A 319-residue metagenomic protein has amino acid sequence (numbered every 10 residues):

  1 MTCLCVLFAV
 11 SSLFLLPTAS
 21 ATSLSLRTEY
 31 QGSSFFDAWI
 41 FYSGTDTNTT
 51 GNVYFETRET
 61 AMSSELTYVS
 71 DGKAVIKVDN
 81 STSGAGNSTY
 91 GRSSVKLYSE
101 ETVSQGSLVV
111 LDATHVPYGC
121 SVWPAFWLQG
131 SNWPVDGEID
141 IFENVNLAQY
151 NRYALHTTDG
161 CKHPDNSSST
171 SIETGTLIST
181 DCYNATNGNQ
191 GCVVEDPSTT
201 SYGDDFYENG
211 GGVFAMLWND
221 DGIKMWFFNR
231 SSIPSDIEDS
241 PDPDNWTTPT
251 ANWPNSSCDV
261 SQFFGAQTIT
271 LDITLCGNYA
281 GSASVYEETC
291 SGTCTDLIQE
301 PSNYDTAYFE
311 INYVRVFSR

Functional and structural regions predicted by a protein language model:
M1-R27: Fungal secretory targeting signals
A21-R319: GH16 jelly-roll
